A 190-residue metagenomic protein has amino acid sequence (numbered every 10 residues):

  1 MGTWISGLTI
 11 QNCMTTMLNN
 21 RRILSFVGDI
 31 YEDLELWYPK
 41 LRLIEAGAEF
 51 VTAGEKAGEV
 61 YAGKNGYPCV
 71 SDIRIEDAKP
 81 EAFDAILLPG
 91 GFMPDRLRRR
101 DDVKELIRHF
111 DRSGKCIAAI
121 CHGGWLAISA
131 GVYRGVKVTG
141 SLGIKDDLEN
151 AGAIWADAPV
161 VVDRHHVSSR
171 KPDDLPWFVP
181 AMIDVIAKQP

Functional and structural regions predicted by a protein language model:
L8-S113, I117, W125-K137, K145-P190: Extended, subdomain-level signal for the structured scaffold at the beginning of enzyme domains
C121: Catalytic nucleophile serine of serine hydrolases, specifically the conserved "nucleophile elbow" pentapeptide
